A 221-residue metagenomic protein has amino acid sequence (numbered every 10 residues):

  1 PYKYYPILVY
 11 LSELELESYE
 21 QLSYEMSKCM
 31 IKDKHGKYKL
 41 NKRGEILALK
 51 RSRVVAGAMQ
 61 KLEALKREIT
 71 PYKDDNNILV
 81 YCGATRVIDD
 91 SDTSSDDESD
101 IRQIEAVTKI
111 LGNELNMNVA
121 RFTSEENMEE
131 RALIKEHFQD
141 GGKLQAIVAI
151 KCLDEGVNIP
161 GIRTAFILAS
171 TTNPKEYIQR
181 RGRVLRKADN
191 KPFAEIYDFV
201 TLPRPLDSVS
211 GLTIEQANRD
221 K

Functional and structural regions predicted by a protein language model:
P1, K175-I178, R186-K221: A conserved SF2-helicase RecA2
P1-N76, A84-K109: Interdomain helical connector at the RecA1-RecA2 junction of SF1/SF2 helicase-like NTPases
P1-Y5, L115-N118, P160-T164, D189-I196: Short glycine-/polar-rich loops that comprise or flank the Walker A/P-loop and associated switch/sensor motifs
E13-E15, T85-V87, N127, L153-D154 (+3 more regions): Conserved nucleotide-binding/hydrolysis micro-motifs of P-loop NTPases
L16, M59-L65, P174-I178, N190-F193: Amphipathic alpha-helical transducer elements in NTP-driven molecular machines
K37-N41, K66, P71-Y72, L115-N116 (+6 more regions): N-terminal helicase ATP-binding lobe
L79, D100-D154: Conserved helicase ATPase core of P-loop NTP-dependent helicases/translocases
V148-I150, E155-T171, E176-Q179, F193-F199: A short beta-strand element within the Helicase C-terminal
